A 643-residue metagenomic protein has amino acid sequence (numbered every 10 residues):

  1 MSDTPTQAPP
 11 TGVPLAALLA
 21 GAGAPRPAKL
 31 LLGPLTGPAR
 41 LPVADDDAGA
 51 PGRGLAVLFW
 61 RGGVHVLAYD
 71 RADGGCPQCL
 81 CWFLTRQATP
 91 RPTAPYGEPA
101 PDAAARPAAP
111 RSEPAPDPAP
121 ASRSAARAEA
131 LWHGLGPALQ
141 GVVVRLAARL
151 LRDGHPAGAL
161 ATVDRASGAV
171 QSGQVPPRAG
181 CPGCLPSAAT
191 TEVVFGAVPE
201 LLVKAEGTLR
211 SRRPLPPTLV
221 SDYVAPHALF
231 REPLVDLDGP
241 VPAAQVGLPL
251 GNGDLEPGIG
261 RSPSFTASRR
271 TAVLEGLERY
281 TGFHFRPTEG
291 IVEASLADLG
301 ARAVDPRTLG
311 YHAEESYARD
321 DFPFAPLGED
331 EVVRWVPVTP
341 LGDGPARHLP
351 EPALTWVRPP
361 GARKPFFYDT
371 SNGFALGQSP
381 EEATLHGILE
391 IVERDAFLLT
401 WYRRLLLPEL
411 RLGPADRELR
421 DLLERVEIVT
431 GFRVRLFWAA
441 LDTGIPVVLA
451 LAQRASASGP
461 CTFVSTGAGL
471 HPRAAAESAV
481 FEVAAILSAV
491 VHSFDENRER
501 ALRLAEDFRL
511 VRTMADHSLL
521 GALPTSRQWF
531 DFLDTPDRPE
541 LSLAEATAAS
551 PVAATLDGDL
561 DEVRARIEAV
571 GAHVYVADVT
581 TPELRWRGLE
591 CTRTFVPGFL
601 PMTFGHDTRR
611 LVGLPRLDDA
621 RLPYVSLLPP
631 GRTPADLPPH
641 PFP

Functional and structural regions predicted by a protein language model:
M1-T4, P118-P120: Bacterial/eukaryotic Sec-type N-terminal signal peptides
S2-D3, G12, L35-L41, D45-D46 (+3 more regions): Helix-biased "structured C-terminal domain" signature
T11-A104, D117-V142, R149-H155, A179-P182: E1/E1-like adenylate-forming module used to activate ubiquitin-like modifiers and sulfur-carrier proteins
P110, P114-A115: Long, intrinsically disordered low-complexity tandem-repeat segments
V143-L150, E562, R566: Amphipathic alpha-helical segments that form well-ordered structural scaffolds and often line/cohere around active
